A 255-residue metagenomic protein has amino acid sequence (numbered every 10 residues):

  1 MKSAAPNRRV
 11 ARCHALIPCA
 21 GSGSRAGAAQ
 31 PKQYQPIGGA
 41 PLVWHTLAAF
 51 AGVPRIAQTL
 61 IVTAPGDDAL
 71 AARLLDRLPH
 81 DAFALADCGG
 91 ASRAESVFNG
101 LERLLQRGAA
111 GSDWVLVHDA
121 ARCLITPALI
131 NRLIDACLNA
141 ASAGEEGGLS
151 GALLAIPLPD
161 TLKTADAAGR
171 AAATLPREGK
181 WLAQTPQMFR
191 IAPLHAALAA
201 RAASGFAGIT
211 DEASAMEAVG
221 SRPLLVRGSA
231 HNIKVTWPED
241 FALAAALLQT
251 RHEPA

Functional and structural regions predicted by a protein language model:
M1-H14, A20, G52, D211-A213 (+2 more regions): SAM-dependent methyltransferases
K2, N7-L70: N-terminal glycine-rich phosphate-binding loop and ensuing alpha1 helix
P36, L124, M188, K234-V235: Short aromatic/basic micro-patch
L47-A51, L75, L104: Hydrophobic C-terminal alpha-helix "anchor/cap" residues
D76-D113: Short phosphate-binding loop-to-helix
G111, I125-V226, A255: Conserved core of the sugar-phosphate nucleotidyltransferase
W114-H118: Short aromatic-hydrophobic micro-motifs that form the base-stacking/packing surface for donor nucleotide recognition
P223-R227, I233-T236: Conserved active-site beta-strand element of glycosyltransferases/polysaccharide synthases
